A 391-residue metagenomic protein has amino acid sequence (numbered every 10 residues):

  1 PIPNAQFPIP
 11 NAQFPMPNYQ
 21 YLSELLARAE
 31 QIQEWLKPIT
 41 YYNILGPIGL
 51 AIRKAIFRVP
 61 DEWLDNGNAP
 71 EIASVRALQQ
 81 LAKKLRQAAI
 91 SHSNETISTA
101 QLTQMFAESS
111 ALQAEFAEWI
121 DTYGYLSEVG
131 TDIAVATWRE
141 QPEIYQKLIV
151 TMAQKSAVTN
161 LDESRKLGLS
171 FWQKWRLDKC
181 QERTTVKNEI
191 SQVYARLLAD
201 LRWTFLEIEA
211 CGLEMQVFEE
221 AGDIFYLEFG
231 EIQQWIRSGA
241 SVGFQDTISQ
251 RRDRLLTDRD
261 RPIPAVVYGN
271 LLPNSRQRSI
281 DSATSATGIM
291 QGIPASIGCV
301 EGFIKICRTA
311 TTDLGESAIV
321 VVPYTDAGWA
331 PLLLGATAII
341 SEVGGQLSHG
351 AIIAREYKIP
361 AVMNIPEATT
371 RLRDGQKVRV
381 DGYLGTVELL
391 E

Functional and structural regions predicted by a protein language model:
P1-N4, P8-N11, P15-G288: Contiguous hydrophobic, helix-prone segments at protein termini that mediate membrane targeting/anchoring
P60, G124, T131, P264 (+5 more regions): Glycine-centered flexibility motif
W119, C211, A283, T287 (+6 more regions): Short, flexible coil/turn micro-motifs enriched in small/turn-prone residues
R259-Y324: Non-catalytic terminal/interface segments that mediate subunit docking, oligomerization, and allosteric communication
F303-T311, S317-A318, P323-E391: Acidic, glycine-rich flexible loop/linker segments
